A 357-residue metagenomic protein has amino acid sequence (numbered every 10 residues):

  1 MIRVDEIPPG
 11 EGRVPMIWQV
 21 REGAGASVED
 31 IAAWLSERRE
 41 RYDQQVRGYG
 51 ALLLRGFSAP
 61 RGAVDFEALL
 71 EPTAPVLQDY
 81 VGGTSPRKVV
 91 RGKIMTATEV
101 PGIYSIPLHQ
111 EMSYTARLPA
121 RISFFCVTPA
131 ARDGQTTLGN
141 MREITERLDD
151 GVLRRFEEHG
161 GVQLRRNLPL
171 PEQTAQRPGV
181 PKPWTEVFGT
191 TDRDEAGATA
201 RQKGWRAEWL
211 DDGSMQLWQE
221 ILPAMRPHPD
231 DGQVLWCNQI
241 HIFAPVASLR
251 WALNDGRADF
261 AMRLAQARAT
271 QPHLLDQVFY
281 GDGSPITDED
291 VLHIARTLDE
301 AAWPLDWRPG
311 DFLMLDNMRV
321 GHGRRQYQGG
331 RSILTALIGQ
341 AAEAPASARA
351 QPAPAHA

Functional and structural regions predicted by a protein language model:
M1-A33, I103-I106, R117-L315, R319-A357: Active-site environment of non-heme Fe oxygenases that use a 2-His-1-carboxylate facial triad
R13-P15, G48-A51: A common structural microfeature
A26-G48: N-terminal ordered "arm"
E40, V64, R87-K88: Membrane-interface amphipathic segments in extracytoplasmic regions
Y49-A51, R55-V81: Membrane helical hairpin/interfacial module
F57-A59, E111-S113, C126-P129: Beta-hairpin (beta-strand-turn-beta-strand) motif
L77-Q110: A gly/proline- and charged-residue-enriched helix-loop-helix capping module
